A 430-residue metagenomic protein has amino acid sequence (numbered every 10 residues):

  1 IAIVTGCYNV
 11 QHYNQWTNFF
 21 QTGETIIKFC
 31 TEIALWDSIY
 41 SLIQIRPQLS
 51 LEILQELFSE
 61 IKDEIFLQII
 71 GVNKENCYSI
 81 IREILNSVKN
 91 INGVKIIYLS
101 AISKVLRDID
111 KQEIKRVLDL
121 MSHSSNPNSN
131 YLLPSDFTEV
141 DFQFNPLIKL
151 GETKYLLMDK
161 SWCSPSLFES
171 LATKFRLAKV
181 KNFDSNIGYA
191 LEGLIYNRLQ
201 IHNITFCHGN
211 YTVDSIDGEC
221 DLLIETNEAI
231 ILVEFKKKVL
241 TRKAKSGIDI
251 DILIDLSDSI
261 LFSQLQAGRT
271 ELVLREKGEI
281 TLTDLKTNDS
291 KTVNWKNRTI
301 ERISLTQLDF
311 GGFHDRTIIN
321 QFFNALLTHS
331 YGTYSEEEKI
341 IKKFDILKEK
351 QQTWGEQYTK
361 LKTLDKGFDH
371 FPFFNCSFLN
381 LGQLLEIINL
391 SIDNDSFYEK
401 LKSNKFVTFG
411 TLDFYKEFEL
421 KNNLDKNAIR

Functional and structural regions predicted by a protein language model:
I1-Y189, G193-T205, L240, G247-I250 (+1 more regions): Acidic, metal-dependent phosphodiester-chemistry machinery of nucleic-acid enzymes
G188, E192, S215, T226 (+3 more regions): Active-site-proximal structural scaffolding
Q200-D217: A short acidic/basic microdomain associated with nuclease active sites
G218, V233: Structured mid-domain segments that build the active-site/substrate or prosthetic-cofactor binding neighborhood
D221: Cell-envelope/extracellular polymer assembly enzymes that use nucleotide-activated donors
I224-L232, K238-R242: Active-site beta-strand-loop-beta-strand hairpin of nuclease catalytic cores that positions key catalytic residues
K238-K277: Mg2+/Mn2+-dependent nuclease catalytic core
